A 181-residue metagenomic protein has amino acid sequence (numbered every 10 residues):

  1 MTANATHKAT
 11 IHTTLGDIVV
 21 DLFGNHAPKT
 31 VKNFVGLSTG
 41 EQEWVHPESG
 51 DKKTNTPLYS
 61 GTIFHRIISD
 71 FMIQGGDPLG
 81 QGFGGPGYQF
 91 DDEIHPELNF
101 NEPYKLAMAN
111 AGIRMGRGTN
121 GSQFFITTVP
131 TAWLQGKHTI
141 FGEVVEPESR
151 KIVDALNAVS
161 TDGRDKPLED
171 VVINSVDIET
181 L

Functional and structural regions predicted by a protein language model:
M1-L181: Cyclophilin-like peptidyl-prolyl cis-trans isomerases
